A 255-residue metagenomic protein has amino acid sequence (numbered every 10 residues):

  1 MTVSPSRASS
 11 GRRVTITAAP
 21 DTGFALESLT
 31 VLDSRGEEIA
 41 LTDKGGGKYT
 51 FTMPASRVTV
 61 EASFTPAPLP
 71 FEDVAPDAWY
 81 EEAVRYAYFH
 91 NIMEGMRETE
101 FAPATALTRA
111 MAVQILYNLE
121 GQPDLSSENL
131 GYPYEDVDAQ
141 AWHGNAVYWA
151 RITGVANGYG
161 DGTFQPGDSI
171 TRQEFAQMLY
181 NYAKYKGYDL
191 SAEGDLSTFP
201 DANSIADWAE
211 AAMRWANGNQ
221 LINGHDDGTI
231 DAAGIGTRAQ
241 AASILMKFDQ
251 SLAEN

Functional and structural regions predicted by a protein language model:
M1-S9: Conserved N-terminal submotifs of small, disulfide-stabilized extracellular modules
A8-T15, A55: Short coil/turn motif common to extracellular beta-sandwich-like domains
R12-T50: Surface-exposed interfaces of beta-sheet-rich extracellular modules
V14-A18, V58-S63: Append "Rare intracellular matches occur via the same short Y/T/C beta-strand/loop motifs
T15-G23, F51, F101, F164 (+1 more regions): Extracellular/luminal low-complexity segments enriched in Ser/Thr/Pro
I39-D43, E61-E81, E94-G144, T153-Q173 (+3 more regions): Feature responds to low-complexity, polar/acidic, surface-exposed segments characteristic of secreted/exported proteins
Y49-R57: Solvent-exposed segments in extracellular or luminal domains encompassing
V84-A87, A112, A150, F175 (+3 more regions): Interaction-mediating elements
